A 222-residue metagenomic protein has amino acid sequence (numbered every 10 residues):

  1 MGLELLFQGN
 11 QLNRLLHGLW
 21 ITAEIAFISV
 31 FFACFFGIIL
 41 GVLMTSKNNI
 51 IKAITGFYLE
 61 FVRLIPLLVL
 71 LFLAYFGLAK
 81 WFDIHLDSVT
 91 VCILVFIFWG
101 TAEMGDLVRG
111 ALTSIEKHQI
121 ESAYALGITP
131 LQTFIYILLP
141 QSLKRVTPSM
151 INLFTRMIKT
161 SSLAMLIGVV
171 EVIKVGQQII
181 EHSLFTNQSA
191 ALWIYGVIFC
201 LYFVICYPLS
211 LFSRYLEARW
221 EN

Functional and structural regions predicted by a protein language model:
M1-N222: Transmembrane alpha-helices and adjacent helix-loop boundaries
